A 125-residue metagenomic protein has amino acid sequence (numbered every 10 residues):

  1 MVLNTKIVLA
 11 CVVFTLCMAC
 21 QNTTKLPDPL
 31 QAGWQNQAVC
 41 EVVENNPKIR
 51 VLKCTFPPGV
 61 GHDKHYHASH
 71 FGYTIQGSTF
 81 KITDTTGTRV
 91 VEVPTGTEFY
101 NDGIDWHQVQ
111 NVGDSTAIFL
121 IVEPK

Functional and structural regions predicted by a protein language model:
M1-L9: Bacterial N-terminal signal peptides that target proteins for export
L16-A19: C-terminal motif of bacterial Sec signal peptides marking the signal peptidase cleavage site
Q21-T23: Bacterial signal peptide processing site
G33-G61, A68, G72, V122: A short glycine-rich, His/Asp/Glu-containing loop-to-beta-strand
G59-H62, E98-Q110: Histidine-centered metal-chelating micro-motifs
H67-T86: Glycine- and acidic-residue-biased ligand/ion/polar-headgroup-sensing regions
G77, I104-K125: Ligand-binding loop in jelly-roll beta-barrel domains
T86-I104: Short acidic-glycine-tyrosine-enriched beta hairpin
